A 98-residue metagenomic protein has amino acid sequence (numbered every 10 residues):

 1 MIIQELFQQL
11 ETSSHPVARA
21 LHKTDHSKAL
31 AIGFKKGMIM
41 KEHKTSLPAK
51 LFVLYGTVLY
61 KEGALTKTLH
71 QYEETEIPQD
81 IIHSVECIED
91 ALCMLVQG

Functional and structural regions predicted by a protein language model:
M1-H26, L30, K61: A short, N-terminal "cap"/entry segment at the start of jelly-roll beta-barrel domains of the cupin/DSBH fold
K28-T45, Q79: Conserved short histidine dyad/triad with adjacent acidic residue
A31, K50, L65-T68: Short, surface-exposed secondary-structure edge patches
L47-V58, G63: Glycine- and acidic-residue-biased ligand/ion/polar-headgroup-sensing regions
L54-Y55, H70-Q71, E89: A cytosolic small-molecule/anion-sensing beta-strand core signal
A64-Q79: Short acidic-glycine-tyrosine-enriched beta hairpin
Q79-G98: Ligand-binding loop in jelly-roll beta-barrel domains
